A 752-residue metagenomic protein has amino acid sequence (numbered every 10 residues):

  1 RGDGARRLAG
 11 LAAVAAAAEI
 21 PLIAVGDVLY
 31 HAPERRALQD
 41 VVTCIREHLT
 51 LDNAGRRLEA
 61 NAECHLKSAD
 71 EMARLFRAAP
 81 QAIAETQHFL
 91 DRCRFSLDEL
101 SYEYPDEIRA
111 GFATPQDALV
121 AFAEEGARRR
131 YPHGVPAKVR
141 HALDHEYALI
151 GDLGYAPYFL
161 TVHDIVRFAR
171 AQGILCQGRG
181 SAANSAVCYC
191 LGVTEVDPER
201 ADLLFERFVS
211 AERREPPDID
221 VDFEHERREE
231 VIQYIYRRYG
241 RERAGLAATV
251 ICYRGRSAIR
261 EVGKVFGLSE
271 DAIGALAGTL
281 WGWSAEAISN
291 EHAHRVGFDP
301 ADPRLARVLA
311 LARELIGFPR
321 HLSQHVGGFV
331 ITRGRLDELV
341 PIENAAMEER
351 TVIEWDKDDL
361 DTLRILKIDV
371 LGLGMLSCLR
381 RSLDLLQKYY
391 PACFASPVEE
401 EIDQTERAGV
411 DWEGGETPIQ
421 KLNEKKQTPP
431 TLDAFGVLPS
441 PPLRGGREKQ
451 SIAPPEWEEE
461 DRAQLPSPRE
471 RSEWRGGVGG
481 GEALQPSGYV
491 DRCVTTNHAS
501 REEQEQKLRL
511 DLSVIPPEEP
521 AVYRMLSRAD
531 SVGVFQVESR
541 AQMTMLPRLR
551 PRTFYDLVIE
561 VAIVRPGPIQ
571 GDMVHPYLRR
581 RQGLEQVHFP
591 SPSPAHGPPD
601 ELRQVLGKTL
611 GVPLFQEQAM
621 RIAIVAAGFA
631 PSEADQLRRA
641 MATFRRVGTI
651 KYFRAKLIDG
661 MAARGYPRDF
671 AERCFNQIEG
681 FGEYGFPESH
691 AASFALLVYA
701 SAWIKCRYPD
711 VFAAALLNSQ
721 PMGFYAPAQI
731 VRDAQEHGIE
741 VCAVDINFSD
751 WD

Functional and structural regions predicted by a protein language model:
R1-P33, R74-R77, S96, A121 (+2 more regions): Domain-core and long-helix interface of multi-subunit machines
A12, A16, D91, R170 (+1 more regions): Anion (oxyanion) recognition and catalysis
A37-A113, D117: Active-site or pore-adjacent capping/gating segments
A62-E63, S101, R109-F394, G446 (+2 more regions): Noncatalytic, beta-rich nucleic-acid-contacting surfaces in large DNA/RNA-processing enzymes
G126, E399-E401, V410-E413, R444-E448 (+2 more regions): Glycine-biased, low-complexity coil/linker segments
D403, D411, N423, D433 (+3 more regions): Intrinsic-disorder-associated, low-complexity terminal segments enriched in Asp/Asn/His/Tyr and depleted of Lys/Arg
R407, L422, Q427, Q450-S451 (+5 more regions): Cationic, low-complexity basic patches in intrinsically disordered or flexible, solvent-exposed regions
